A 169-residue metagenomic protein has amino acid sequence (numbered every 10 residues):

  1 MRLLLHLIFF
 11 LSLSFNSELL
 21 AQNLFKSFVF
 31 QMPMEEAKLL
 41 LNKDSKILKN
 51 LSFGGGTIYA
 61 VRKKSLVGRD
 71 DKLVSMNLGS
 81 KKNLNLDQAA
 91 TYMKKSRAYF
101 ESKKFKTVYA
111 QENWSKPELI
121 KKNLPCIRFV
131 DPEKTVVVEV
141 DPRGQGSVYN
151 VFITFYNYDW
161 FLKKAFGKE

Functional and structural regions predicted by a protein language model:
M1-L5: Positively charged n-region of N-terminal signal peptides that target proteins for export
H6-S14: Bacterial N-terminal signal peptides
F15, R62-S65, L124-P125, E139: Intrinsically disordered, low-complexity boundary segments flanking structured domains
F15-A21: Sec/Tat signal peptide C-region and signal peptidase I cleavage site
Q22-L48, K81-E169: Non-cytosolic coordination micro-motifs
K46-V74: Compositionally biased P/S/T/G-rich terminal and signal peptide-adjacent segments that lie outside catalytic cores
F53-G55, N77, S115-L119: Residue-level signal for well-ordered alpha-helical segments
V74-M76, S80: Structured domain cores in non-transmembrane regions
